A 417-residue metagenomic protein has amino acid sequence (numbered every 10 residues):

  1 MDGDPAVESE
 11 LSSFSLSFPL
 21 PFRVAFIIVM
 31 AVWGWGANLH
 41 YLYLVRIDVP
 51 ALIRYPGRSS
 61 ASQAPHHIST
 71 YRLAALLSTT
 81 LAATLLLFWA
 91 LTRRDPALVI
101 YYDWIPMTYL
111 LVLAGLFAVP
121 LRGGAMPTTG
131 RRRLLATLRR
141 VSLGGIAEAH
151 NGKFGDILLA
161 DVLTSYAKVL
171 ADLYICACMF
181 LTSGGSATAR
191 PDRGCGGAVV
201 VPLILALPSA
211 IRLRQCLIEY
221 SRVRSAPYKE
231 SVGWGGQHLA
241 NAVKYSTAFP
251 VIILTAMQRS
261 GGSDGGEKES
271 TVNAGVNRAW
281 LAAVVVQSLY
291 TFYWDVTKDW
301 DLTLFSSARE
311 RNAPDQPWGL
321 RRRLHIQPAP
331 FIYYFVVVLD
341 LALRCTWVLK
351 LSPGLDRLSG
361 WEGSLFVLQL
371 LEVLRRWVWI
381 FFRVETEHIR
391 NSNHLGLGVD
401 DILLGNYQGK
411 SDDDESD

Functional and structural regions predicted by a protein language model:
M1-C195, D417: N-terminal signal-anchor/initial transmembrane insertion module of eukaryotic multi-pass membrane proteins
M1-V7, N393-D417: Transit-peptide-like, low-complexity N-terminal presequences and other terminal intrinsically disordered regions
R23, V199-V201, L365-Q369: Alpha-helical interaction segments
N38-H40, T346, L374, V378: Residues within alpha-helical transmembrane segments of multi-pass membrane proteins, especially transporters, ion
L42-V49, P120-A136, Y293-A308, V378-R390: Juxtamembrane/interface segments at transmembrane-helix termini
L111-F117, P208-L213, Q287-T291, L371-R375: Alpha-helical transmembrane segments and their membrane-interface exit regions
L143, A147-W361, R383-H394, G398 (+1 more regions): Multipass alpha-helical transmembrane domains of eukaryotic endomembrane proteins
L358-V378: Extracellular loop 3-seventh transmembrane helix
